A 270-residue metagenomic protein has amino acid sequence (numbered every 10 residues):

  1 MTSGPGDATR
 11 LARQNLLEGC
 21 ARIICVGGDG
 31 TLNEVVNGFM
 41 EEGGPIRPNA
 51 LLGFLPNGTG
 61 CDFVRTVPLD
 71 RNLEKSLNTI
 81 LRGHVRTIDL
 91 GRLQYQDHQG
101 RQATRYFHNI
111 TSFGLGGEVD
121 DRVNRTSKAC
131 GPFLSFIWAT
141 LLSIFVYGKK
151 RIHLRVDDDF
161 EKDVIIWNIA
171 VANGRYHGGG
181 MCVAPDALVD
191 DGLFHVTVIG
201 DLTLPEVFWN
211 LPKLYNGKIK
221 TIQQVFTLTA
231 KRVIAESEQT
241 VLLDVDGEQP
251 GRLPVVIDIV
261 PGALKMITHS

Functional and structural regions predicted by a protein language model:
M1-V26, N33-N37, E74: ATP/NTP phosphate-donor binding region
T2, M40-W167: Catalytic core of DAGKc-family lipid kinases
D7-R10, E34, D62-F63, E118 (+1 more regions): Phosphate- and divalent-cation-binding pockets in alpha/beta enzyme and binding domains that engage nucleotide-derived
V26-G28, N57: Glycine-rich beta-strand-to-loop/alpha-helix junction loops that act as flexible
E34-V36, V64-T66, G180-M181, F208 (+1 more regions): Short glycine-/acidic-enriched loop or helix-start segments at secondary-structure transitions that form or flank
S112, G116, A170-V183, Q249: Glycine-rich phosphate/pyrophosphate-binding beta-alpha loops
V156-D159, D163, V183, L188-V189 (+1 more regions): ATP/nucleoside-binding phosphotransfer catalytic cores, i.e., glycine-rich phosphate-binding loops
I169, V196: Rossmann-like adenosine-cofactor binding region
